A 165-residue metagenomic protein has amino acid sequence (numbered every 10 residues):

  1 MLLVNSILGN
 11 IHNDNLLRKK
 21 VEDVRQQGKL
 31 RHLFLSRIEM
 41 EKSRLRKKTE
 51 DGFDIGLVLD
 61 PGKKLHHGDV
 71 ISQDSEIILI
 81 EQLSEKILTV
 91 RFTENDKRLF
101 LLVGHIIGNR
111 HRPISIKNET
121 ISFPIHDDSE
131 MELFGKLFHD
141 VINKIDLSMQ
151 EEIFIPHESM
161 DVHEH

Functional and structural regions predicted by a protein language model:
M1-R25, I116-H165: Helix-rich terminal scaffold detector
M1-V58: A positional/architectural concept
R44-K47, E76-L83, N109-S115: Short, flexible, solvent-exposed loop/turn segments with mixed acidic/basic and small polar residues
D51-I55, E76, K86: Short acidic/polar mixed-charge low-complexity motifs
L59, K64-L65, I71-S72: Short, well-ordered loop/turn sites that connect or cap secondary structure elements
L65-H67, K97-F100, S129-F134: Short, conserved charged micro-motifs
L79-T93: Short glycine-/aliphatic-rich beta-strand segments at the starts of folded cytosolic domains
R91-N118: Mid-chain, well-packed structural core segment of small domains
